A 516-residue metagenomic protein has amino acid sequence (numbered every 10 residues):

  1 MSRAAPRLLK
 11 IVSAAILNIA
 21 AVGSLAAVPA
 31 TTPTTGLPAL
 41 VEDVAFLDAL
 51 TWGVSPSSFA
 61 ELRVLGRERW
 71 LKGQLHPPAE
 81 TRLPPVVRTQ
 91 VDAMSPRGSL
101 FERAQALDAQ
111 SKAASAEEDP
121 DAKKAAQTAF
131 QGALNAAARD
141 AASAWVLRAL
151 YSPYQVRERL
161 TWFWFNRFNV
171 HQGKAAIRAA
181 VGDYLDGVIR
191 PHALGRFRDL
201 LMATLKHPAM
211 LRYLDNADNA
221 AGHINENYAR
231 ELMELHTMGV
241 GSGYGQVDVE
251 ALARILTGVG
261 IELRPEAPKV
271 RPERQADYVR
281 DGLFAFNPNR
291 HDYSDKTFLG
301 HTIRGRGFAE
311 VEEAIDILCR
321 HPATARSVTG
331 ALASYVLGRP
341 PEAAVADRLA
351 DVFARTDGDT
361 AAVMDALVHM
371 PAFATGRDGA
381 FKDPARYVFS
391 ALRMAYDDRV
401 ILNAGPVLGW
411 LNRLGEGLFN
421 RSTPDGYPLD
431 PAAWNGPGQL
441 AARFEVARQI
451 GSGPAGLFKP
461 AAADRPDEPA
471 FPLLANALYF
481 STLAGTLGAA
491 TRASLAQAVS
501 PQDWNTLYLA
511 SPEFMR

Functional and structural regions predicted by a protein language model:
M1-R7: N-terminal secretory signal peptides that target proteins for export/translocation
K10-S24: Bacterial N-terminal signal peptides
V22-A27, L40, V44-F46, A133-A136 (+2 more regions): Short, compositionally biased low-complexity segments
V28-S58, P85, D92-S95, H321 (+2 more regions): Flexible, low-complexity segments enriched for small/polar residues
P56-R167, H171-G182, V188: N-terminal accessory alpha/beta regions
R63-G66, L75, T204, L367-V368 (+1 more regions): A general structural motif at alpha-helix termini
D121-Q127, A141-W145, I177-R399, L411: Active-site substrate-binding loop specific to GH73 endo-beta-N-acetylglucosaminidase modules in bacterial autolysins
